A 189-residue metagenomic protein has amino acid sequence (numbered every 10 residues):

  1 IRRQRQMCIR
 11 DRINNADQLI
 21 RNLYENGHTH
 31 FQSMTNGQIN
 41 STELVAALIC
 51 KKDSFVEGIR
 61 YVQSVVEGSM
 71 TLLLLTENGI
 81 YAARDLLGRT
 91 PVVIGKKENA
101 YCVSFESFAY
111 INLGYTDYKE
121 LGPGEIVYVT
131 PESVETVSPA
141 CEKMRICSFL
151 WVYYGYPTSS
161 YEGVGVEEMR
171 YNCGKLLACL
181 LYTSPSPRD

Functional and structural regions predicted by a protein language model:
R2-Q6, R10-P123, Y128-S184, R188: Conserved short alpha-helical segments that host acidic/polar catalytic motifs at enzyme active sites
